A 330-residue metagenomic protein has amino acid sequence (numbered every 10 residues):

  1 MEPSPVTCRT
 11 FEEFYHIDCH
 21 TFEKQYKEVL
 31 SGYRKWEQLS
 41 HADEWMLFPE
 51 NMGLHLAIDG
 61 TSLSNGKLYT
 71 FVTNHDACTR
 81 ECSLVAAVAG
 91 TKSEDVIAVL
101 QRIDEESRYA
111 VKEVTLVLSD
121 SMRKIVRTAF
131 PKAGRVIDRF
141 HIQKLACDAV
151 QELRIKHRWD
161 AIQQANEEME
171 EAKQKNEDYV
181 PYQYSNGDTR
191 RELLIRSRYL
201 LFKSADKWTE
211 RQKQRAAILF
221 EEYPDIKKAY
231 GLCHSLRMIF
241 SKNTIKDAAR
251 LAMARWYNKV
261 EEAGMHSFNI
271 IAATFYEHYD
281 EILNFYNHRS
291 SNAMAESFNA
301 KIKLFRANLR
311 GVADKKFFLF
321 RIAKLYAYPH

Functional and structural regions predicted by a protein language model:
M1-V6, S241: Short, amphipathic alpha-helical "recognition" segments used to contact nucleic acids or chromatin
T10-K27: Short, basic interhelical loop/turn and adjoining N-cap of the next helix at nucleic-acid- or acidic-partner-contacting
E23-E113, L118-I125: RNase H-like nuclease fold core
G60, R139-I142, S297: Conformational gate/switch positions in structured elements
N65-G66, H75-E81, A98-Q101, E106-P131 (+2 more regions): Acidic/histidine-rich catalytic cores and adjacent linkers of DNA breakage/strand-transfer/modification proteins
K132-D148: Inter-helix linker motif
C147-W159: Short, surface-exposed amphipathic charged segments that create phosphate/polyanion-binding patches used for binding
